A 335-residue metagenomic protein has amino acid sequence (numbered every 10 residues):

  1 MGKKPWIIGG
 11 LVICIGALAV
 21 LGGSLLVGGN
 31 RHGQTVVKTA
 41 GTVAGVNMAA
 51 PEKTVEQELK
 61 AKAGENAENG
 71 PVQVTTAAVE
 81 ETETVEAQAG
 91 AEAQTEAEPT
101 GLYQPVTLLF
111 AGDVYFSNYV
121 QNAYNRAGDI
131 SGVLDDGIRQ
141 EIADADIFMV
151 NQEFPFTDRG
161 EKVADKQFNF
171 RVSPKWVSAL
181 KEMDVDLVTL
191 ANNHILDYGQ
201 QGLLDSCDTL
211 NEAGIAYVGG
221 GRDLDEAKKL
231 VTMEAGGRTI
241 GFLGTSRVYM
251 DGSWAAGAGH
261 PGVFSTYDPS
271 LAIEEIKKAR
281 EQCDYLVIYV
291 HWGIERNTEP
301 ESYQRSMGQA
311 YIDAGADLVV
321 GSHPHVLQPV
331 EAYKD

Functional and structural regions predicted by a protein language model:
G2-D335: Acidic, metal/ion-coordinating pockets
